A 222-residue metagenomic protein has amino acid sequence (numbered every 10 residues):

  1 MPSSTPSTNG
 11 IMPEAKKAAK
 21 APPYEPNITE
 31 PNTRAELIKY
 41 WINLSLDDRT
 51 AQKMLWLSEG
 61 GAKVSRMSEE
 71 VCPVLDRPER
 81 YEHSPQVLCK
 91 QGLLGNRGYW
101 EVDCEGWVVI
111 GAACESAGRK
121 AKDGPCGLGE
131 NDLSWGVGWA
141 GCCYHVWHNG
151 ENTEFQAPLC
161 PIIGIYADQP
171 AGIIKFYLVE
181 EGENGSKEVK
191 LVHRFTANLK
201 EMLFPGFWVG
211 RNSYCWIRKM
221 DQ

Functional and structural regions predicted by a protein language model:
M1-Q222: Beta-rich ligand-recognition domains in immune and ubiquitin systems
